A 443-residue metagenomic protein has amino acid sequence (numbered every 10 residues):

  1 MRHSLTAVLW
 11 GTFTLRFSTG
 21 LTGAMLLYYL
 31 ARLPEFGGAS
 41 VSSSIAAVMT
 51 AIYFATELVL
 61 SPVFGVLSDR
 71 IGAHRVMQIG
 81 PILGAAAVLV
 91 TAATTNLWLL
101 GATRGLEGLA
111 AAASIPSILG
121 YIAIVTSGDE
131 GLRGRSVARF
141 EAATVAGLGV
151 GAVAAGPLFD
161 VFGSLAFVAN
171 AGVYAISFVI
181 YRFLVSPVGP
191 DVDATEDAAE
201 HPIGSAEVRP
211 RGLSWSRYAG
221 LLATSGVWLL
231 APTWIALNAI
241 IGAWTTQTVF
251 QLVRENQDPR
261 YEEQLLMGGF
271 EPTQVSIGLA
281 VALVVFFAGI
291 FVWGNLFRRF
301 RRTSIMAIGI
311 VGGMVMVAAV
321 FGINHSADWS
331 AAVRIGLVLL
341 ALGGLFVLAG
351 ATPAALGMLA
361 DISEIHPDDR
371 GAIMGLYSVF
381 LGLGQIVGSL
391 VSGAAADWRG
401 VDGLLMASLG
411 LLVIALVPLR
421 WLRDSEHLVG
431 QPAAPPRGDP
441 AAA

Functional and structural regions predicted by a protein language model:
M1-L5, V188-A231, R437-A443: Juxtamembrane intracellular "pre-TM" segments in multi-pass secondary transporters
Y53-P62, L148-G149, L283-F291, Q385-I386: Residue-level signature of mid-helix packing/kink "hotspots" within the transmembrane helices of 12-pass Major
L58-T95: Conserved MFS/SLC helix-loop-helix module at the cytosolic interface between two early adjacent transmembrane helices
V59-G72, A288-R302, A396: Helix-to-loop junctions at the C-terminal end of transmembrane segments in multipass secondary transporters
R70-P81, R298-G312: Cytoplasmic membrane-interface "Motif A"-like loop-to-helix N-cap segments of 12-TM Major Facilitator Superfamily
T103-T144: Cytoplasmic helix-loop-helix junction between adjacent transmembrane helices in 12-TM secondary transporters
A113-S127, G350-I365: Intracellular juxtamembrane helix-capping segments at the cytosolic ends of symmetry-related transmembrane helices
S304-A355: C-terminal transmembrane helical hairpin of 12-TM major facilitator-type secondary transporters
